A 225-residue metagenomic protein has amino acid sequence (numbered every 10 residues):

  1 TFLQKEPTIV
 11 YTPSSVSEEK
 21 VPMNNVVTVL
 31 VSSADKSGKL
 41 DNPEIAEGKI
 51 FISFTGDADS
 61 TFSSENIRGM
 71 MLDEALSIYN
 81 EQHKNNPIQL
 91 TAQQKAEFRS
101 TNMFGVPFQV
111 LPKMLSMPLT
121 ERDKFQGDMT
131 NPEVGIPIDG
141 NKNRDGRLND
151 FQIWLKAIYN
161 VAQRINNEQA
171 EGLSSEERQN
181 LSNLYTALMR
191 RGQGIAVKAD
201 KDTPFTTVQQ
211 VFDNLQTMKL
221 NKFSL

Functional and structural regions predicted by a protein language model:
T1-I138, R164-L188, F223-L225: Extracytoplasmic juxtamembrane/flexible linker immediately downstream of a transmembrane helix or signal peptide
T61, E65, D145, F205-T206: Loop/helix-junction capping segments adjacent to catalytic residues or to phosphate/diphosphate-binding pockets
L72, F108, P112, Q152-L155 (+1 more regions): Extracytoplasmic/secreted envelope proteins and their assembly/folding machinery, especially bacterial periplasmic
N141-Q163, N167-S174: Extended low-complexity, proline-rich intrinsically disordered regions
R190-G194: A general structural motif
K198, D213-L225: A non-catalytic structural micro-motif
